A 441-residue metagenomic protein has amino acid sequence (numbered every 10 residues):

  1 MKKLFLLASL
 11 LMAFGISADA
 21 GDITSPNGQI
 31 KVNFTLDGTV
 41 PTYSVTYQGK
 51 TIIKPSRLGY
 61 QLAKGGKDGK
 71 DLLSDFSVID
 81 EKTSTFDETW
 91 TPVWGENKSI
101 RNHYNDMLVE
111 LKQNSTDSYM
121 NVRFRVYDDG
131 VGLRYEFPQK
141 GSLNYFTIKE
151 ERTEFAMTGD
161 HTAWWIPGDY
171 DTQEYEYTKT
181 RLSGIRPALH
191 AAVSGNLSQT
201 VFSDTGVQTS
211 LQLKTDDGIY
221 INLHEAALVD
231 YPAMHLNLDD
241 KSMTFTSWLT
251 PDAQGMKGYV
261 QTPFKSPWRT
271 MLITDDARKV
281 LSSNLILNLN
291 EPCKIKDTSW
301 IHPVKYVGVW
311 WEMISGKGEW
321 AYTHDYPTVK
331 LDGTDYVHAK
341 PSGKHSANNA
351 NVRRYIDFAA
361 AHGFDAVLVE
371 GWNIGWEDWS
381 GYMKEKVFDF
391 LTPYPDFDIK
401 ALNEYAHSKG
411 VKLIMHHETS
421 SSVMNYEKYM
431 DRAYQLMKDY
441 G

Functional and structural regions predicted by a protein language model:
L4-F14: Sec-dependent N-terminal signal peptides
I16-A20: Sec/Tat signal peptide C-region and signal peptidase I cleavage site
D22-K296: N-terminal accessory beta-strand-rich subdomains and adjacent acidic, glycine-rich linkers that precede catalytic cores
T262-F264, T298-H302, D439: Extracellular/periplasmic catalytic domains that process cell-envelope and extracellular macromolecules
S283, E291-T298, W310-D325, F364: Conserved mixed alpha/beta catalytic, RNA-binding, or beta-rich assembly cores of soluble enzyme, regulatory
P303-W310: Boundary/entry segment of secreted carbohydrate-active catalytic domains
Y306, E319-Y322, Y326-G441: Substrate-binding cleft of carbohydrate-active enzyme catalytic domains
